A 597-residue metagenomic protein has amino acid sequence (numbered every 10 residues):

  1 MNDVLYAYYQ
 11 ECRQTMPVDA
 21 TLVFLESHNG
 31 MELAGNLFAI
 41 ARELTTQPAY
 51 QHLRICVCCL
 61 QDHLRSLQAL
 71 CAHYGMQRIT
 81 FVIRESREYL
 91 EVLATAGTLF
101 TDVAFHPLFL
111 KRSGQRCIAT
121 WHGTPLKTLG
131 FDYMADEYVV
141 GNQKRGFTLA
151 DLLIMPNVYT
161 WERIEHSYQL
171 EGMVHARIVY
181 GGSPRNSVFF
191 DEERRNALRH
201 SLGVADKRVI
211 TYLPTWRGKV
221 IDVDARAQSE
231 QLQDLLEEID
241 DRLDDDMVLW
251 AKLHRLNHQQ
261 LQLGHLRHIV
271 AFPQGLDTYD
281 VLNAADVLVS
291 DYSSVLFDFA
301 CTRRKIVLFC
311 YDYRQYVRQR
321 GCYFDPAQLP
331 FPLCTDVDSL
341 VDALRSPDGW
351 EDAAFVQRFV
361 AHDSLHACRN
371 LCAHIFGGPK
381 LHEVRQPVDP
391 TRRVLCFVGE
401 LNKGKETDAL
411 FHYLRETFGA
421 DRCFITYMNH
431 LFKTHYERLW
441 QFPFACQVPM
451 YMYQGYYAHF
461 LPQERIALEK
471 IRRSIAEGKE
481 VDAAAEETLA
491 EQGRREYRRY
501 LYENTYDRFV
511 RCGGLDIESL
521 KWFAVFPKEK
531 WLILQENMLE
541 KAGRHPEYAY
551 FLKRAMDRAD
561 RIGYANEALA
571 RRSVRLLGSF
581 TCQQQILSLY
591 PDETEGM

Functional and structural regions predicted by a protein language model:
M1-E88, D389-G493, R498, N504: N-terminal pre-catalytic "stem/leader" segment of glycosyltransferase-like enzymes
L33-A41, T46, S183-L261, C334-D336 (+2 more regions): Conserved catalytic-core segment of nucleotide-activated headgroup transferases in glycan assembly
G97-T128, L276-R318: A donor-sugar binding/catalytic signature common to diverse glycosyltransferases and related nucleotide-sugar
R112-L129, V307, R508-G513, L520-K541: Active-site proximal beta-strand in glycosyltransferases
Y138-M155, R495-E503, M538-L539, H545-I562: Membrane-proximal helix-turn-helix segments that form the acceptor-binding/catalytic region of lipid-linked
L152-A176, S519-L520, M538, R558-Q584: A short, active-site helix/loop in glycosyltransferases that binds the activated sugar's phosphate group
Y180, Q260-R267, S294-F359: Catalytic binding pocket for nucleotide-activated donors in carbohydrate/polymer assembly enzymes
V337-N402: C-terminal amphipathic helix plus adjacent low-complexity, charged tail appended to glycosyltransferase catalytic
